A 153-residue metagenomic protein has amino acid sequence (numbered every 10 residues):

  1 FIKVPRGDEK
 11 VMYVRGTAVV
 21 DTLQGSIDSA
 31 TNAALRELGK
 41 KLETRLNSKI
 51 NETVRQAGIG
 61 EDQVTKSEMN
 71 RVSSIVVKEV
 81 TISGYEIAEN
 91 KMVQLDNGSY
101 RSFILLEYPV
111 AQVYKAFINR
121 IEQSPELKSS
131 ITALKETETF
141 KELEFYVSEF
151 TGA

Functional and structural regions predicted by a protein language model:
F1-A153: Domain-level marker for long, solvent-exposed, non-transmembrane regions
